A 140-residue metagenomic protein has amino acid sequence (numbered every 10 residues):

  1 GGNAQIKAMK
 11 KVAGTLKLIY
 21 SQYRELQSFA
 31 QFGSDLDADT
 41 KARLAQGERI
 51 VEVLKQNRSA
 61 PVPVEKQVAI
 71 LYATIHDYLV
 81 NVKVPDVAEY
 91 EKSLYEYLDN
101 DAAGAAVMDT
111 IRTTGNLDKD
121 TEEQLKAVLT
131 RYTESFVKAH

Functional and structural regions predicted by a protein language model:
G1-H140: Conserved catalytic/coupling modules of large nucleotide/cofactor-utilizing molecular machines
